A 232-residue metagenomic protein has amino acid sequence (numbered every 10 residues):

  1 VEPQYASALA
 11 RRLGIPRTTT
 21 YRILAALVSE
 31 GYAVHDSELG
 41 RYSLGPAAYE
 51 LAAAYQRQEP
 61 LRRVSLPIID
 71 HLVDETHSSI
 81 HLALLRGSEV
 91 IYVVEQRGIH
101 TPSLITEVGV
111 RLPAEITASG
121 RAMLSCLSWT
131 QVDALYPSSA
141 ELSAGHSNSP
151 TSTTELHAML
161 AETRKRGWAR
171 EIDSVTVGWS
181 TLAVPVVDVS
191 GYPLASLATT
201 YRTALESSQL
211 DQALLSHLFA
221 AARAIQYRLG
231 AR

Functional and structural regions predicted by a protein language model:
V1-R63, R223-A231: N-terminal helix-turn-helix
R12, R63-E75, C126, E162 (+3 more regions): Amphipathic alpha-helical regulatory segments at dimerization interfaces that relay allosteric signals between sensory
A33-H35, L82-A83, V186: A structural signal for short hydrophobic beta-strand segments in well-ordered beta-sheet cores
E38-L39, S43-S138: Amphipathic alpha-helical effector-binding/dimerization core of metabolite-sensing transcriptional regulators
Q131-G145, F219-R232: Cysteine/selenocysteine-centered motifs that mediate thiol-based redox chemistry or coordinate metal-sulfur cofactors
N148-A224: Extended hydrophobic
